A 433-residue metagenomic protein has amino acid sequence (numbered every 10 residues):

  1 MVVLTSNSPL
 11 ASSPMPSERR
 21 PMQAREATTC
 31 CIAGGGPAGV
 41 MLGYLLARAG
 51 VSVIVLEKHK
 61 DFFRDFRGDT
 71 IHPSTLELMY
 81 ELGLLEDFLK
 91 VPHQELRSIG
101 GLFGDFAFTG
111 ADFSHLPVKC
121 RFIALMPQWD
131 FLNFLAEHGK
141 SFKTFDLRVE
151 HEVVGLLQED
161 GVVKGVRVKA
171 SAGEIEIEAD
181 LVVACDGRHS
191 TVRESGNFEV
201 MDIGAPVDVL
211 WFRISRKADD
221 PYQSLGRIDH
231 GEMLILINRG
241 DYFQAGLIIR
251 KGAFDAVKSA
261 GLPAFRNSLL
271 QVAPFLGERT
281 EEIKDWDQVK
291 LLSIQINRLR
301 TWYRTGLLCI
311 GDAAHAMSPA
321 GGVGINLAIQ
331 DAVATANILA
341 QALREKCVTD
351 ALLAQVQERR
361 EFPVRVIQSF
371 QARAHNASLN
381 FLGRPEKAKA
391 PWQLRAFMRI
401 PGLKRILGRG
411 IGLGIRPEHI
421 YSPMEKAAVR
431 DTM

Functional and structural regions predicted by a protein language model:
T5-P21, N337-M433: C-terminal helical "tail/cap" subdomain of flavin- and related membrane-associated enzymes
Q23-A38: Beta1/beta-strand and adjacent pyrophosphate-binding region of the FAD-binding site in flavoprotein oxidoreductases
A47-R67: Glycine-rich FAD pyrophosphate-binding loop
H72-H138: Active-site-adjacent segment of FAD-dependent monooxygenases/related oxidoreductases
D87, L102-F108, A124-L181: Feature captures the FAD/FMN-dependent oxidoreductase FAD-binding
E137, H151, G155, G161-V163 (+4 more regions): Conserved FAD-binding catalytic core of PHBH/FMO-like flavoproteins
M233, I296-R298, A314-N326, F362: Glycine-rich phosphate/pyrophosphate-binding beta-alpha loops
S293-C309, R365-V366, G383: FAD-binding beta-loop-beta segment adjacent to the flavin cofactor pocket
